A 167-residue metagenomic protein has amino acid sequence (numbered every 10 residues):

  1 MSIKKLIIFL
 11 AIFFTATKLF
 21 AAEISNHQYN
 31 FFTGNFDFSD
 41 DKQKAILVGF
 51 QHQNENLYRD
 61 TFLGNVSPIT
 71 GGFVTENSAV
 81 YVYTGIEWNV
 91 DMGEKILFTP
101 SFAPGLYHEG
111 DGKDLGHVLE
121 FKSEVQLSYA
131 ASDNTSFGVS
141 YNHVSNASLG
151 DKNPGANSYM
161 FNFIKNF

Functional and structural regions predicted by a protein language model:
M1-S25: Cleavable N-terminal export/targeting peptides
A21-N26, D40-D41, N56-V66, D91-F98 (+1 more regions): Short loop/turn motifs that connect adjacent beta-strands in outer-membrane beta-barrel proteins
Q28-D37, L63-T75, F98-H108, S140-S145: Transmembrane beta-strand segments that form the barrel wall of outer-membrane beta-barrel proteins
F36-I46, G72-Y83, M92-E94, G110-V118 (+1 more regions): Solvent-exposed loop/turn segments connecting transmembrane beta-strands in outer-membrane beta-barrel proteins
K44-F50, Y129, P154-F167: Outer-membrane beta-barrel "beta-signal"
I46-E76: N-terminal, post-signal-peptide region of Sec/Tat-exported proteins
F50, I86, F98, V125-L127 (+2 more regions): Membrane-embedded beta-strands that build the outer-membrane beta-barrel scaffold
H52-N56, W88-V90, Y129, H143 (+1 more regions): Residue-level signature of outer-membrane beta-barrel architecture
